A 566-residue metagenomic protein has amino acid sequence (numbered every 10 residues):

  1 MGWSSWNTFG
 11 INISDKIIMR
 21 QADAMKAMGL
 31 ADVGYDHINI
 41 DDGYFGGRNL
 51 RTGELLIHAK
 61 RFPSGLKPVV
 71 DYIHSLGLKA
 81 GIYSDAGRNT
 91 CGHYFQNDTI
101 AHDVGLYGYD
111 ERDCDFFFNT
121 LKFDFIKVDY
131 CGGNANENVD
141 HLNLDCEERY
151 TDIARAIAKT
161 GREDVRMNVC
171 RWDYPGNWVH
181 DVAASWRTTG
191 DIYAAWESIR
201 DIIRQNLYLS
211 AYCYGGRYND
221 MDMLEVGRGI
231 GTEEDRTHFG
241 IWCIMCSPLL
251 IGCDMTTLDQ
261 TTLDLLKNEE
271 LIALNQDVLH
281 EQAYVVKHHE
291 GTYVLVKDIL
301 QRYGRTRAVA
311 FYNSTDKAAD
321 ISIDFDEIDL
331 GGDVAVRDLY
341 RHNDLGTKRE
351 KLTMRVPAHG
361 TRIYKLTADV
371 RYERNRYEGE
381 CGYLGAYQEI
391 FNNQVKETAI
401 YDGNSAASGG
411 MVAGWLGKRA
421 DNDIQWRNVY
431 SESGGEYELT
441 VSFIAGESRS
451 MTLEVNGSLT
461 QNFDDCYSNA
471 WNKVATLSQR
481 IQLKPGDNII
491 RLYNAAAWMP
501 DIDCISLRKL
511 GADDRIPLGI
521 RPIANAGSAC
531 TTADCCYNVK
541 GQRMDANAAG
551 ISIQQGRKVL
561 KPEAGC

Functional and structural regions predicted by a protein language model:
I17, Q21, M25-V139: Aromatic-lined carbohydrate-binding/catalytic grooves of carbohydrate-active enzymes
L78-Q96, I157-G176: Aromatic-lined carbohydrate-recognition surfaces of secreted/lumenal glycan-active proteins
Y109-R112, D164-D254: Glycan-recognition surfaces
W242-M245, L250-G252, H288-L330, H359 (+3 more regions): Carbohydrate-binding surface patches
L250-T315, N393-G417: Glycan-recognition and catalytic regions of carbohydrate-active enzymes
A319, I328-D333, G360-I516: Extracytoplasmic
E373-Y377, A406, R508-R543, A564: Residue-level detector of functionally pivotal "anchor" positions at catalytic/ligand-binding pockets or at interdomain
I505, I551-C566: C-terminal tail/sorting-segment detector
